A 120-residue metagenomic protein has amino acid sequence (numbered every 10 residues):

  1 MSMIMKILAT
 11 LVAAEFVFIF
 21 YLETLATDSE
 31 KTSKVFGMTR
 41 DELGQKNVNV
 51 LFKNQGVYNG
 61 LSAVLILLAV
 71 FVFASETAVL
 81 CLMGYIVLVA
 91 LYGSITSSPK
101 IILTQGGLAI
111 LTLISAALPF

Functional and structural regions predicted by a protein language model:
M3-D28: N-terminal signal-anchor transmembrane alpha helix
V12, G56-L67, Q105, A109: Core segments of transmembrane alpha-helices that mediate helix-helix packing or line hydrophobic substrate/ligand
F20, A63, A90, L113-A116: Hydrophobic transmembrane alpha-helices of multi-pass small-molecule transporters
T24-T32, A74-A78, S98, I102 (+1 more regions): Transmembrane helix-loop junctions in multipass membrane proteins, especially transporters and channels
A26-V48: Cytosolic, membrane-interface loops and tails of multi-pass inner-membrane proteins
L43-L61: Interfacial helix-start motif at the membrane-water boundary
L67-L91, I95-G107: Transmembrane helix-loop-helix
L108-F120: Small-residue-rich segments of transmembrane alpha-helices in multi-pass membrane proteins, especially helix faces
